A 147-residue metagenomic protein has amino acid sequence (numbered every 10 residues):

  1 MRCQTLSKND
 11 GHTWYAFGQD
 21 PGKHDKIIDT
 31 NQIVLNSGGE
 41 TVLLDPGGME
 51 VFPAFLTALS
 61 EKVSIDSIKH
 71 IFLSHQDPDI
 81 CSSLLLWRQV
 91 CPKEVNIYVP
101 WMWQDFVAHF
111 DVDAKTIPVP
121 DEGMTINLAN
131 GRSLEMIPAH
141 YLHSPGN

Functional and structural regions predicted by a protein language model:
M1-C3, D25-D29, E50-F55, R88-C91 (+1 more regions): Short low-complexity stretches enriched in small and charged residues
R2-L59, N147: Conserved beta-strand hairpin/beta-sheet module of binuclear metal-dependent hydrolase folds, prominently
T5-S7, S64, M124: Short, solvent-exposed coil/turn linker segments
L35-G38, K62-I65, M102-W103: A short alpha-helix capping/helix-coil boundary motif
V42-D45, H70-S74, E135-M136: Short catalytic-loop micro-motif centered on adjacent basic/acidic residues
E50-Y98: Active-site metal-binding motif and surrounding structural segment of the metallo-beta-lactamase
E94-G146: Metallo-beta-lactamase
